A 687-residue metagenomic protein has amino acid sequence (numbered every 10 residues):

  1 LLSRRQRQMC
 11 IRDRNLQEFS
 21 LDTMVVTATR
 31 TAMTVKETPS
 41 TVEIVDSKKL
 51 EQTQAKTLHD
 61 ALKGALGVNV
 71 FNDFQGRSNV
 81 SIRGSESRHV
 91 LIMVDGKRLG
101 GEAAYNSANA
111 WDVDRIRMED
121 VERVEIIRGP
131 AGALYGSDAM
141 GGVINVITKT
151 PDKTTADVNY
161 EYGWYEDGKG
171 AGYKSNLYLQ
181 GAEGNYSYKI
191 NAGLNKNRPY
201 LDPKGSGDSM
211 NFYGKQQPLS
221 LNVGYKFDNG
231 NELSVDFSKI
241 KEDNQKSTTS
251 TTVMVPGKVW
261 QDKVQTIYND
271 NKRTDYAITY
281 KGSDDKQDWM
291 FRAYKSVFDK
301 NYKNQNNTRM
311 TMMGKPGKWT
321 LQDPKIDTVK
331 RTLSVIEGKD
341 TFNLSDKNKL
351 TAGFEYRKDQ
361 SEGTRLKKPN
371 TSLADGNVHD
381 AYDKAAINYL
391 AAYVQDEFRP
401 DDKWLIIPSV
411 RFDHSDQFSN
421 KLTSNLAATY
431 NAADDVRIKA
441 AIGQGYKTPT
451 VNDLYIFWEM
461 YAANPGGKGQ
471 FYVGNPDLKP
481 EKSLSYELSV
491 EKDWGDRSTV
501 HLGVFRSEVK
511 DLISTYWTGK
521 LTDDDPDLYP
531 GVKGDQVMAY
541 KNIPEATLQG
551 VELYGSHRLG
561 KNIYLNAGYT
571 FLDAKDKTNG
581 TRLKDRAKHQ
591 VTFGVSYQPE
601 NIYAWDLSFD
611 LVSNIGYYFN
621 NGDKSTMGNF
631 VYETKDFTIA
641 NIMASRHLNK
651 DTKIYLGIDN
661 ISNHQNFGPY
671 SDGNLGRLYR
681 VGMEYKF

Functional and structural regions predicted by a protein language model:
L1-R7, I11: Single conserved hydrophobic/aromatic residue that forms the stacking wall/gate of nucleotide- or nucleobase-binding
H59-R98: Extracytoplasmic beta-strand/coil segments of soluble accessory domains associated with Gram-negative outer-membrane
S81, L99-R128: Short acidic/polar hinge/loop motifs at secondary-structure boundaries that mediate gating or recognition
D114-N159: A beta-strand signature from Gram-negative outer-membrane beta-barrel systems, especially the internal plug domain
K153-Y268, D511, G616: Periplasmic-side early beta-strands and strand-to-turn transitions of outer-membrane beta-barrels
N159, D346, R399-K403, F505-E508 (+2 more regions): Gram-negative outer-membrane beta-barrel transporters
Q180-A182, N191, Q217-L219, G224-D228 (+3 more regions): Conserved C-terminal beta-signal and adjacent last beta-strands/turns of outer-membrane beta-barrel proteins
L333-K339, A381-A385, A391, N475-K479 (+3 more regions): Outer membrane beta-barrel strand-and-loop segments of large Gram-negative receptors, especially TonB-dependent
